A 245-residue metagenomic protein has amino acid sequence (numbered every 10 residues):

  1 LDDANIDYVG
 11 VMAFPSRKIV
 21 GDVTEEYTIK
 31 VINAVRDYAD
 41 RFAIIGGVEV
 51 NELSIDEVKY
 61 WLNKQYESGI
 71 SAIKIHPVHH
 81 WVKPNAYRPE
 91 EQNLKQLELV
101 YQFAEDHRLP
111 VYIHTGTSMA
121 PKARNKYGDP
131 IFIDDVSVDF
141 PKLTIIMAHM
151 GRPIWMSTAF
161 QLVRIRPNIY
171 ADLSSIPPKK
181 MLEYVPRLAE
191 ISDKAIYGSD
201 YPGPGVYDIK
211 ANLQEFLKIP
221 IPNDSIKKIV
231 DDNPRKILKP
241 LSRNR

Functional and structural regions predicted by a protein language model:
L1, V35-A39, S137, V163 (+2 more regions): N-terminal cationic-hydrophobic initiation segments that often serve targeting/anchoring roles
L1-Y8, S68, I191-K194, P204-R245: Mid-to-C-terminal alpha-helical segments outside catalytic/metal-binding sites
D7-Y8, S16-M119: Active-site gating/metal-coordination segments in enzymes
G10-M12, I45-G47, K74, I145-A148 (+2 more regions): Active-site neighborhood of phospho(di)ester-bond hydrolases with catalytic His/Asp-centered motifs
G21-E25, I55-K59, P130, S157-A159 (+2 more regions): Conserved strand-to-helix beginnings and helix N-cap segments that scaffold or border functional pockets
K30-N33, Y60-K64, L99, F132-D135 (+4 more regions): Alpha-helical elements of Rossmann-like donor-binding domains used by nucleotide-donor carbohydrate transfer enzymes
V50, R152, P202-G203: Short glycine-enriched loops at secondary-structure junctions
Y87-I196, N244: Catalytic pocket-lining loop regions of alpha/beta-barrel enzymes, especially the amidohydrolase/enolase/GH5 lineages
